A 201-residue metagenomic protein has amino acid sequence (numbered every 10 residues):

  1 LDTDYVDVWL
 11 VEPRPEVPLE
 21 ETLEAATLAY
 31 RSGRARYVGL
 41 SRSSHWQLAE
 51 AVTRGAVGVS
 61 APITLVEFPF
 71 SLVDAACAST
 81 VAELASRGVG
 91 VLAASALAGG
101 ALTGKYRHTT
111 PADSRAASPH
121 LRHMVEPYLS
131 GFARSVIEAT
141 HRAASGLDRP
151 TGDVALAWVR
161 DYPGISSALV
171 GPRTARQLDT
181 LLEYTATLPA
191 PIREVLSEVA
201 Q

Functional and structural regions predicted by a protein language model:
L1-D4: Phosphate/pyrophosphate-binding loops at sites that engage ATP/ADP/AMP, CoA/4′-phosphopantetheine, polyphosphate
V6-V8: Metal-dependent phosphodiesterase/phospholipase catalytic core, i.e., the His/Asp/Glu-rich active-site region
V11-A200: Beta/alpha (TIM)-barrel catalytic core signal, keyed to glycine-rich beta->alpha loops juxtaposed to Asp/Glu that bind
